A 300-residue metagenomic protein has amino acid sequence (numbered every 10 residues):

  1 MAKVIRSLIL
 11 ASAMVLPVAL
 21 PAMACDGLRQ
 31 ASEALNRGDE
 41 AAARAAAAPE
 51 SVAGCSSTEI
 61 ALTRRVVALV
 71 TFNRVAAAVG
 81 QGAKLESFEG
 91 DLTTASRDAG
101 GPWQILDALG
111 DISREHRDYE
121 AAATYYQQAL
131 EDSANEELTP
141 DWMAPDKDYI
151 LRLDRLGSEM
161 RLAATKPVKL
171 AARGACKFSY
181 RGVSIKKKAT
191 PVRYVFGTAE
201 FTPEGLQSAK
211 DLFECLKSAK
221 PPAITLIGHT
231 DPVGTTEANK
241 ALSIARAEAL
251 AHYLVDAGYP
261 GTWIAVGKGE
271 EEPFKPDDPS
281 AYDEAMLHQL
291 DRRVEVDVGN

Functional and structural regions predicted by a protein language model:
M1-I9: Bacterial N-terminal signal peptides that target proteins for export
I9-P17: Bacterial N-terminal signal peptides
V18-A24: Sec/Tat signal peptide C-region and signal peptidase I cleavage site
R29, E33, A41, A45 (+10 more regions): Solvent-exposed, polar/charged alpha-helical surfaces in well-ordered, non-transmembrane soluble domains, broadly
S32, R74-A76, D111-R114: Residue-level recognition of tetratricopeptide repeat
A45, V52-W103, D118-P222: Periplasmic peptidoglycan-binding/tethering modules of Gram-negative envelope proteins
H229-N300: Periplasmic OmpA-like peptidoglycan-binding domain that tethers envelope proteins to the cell wall
